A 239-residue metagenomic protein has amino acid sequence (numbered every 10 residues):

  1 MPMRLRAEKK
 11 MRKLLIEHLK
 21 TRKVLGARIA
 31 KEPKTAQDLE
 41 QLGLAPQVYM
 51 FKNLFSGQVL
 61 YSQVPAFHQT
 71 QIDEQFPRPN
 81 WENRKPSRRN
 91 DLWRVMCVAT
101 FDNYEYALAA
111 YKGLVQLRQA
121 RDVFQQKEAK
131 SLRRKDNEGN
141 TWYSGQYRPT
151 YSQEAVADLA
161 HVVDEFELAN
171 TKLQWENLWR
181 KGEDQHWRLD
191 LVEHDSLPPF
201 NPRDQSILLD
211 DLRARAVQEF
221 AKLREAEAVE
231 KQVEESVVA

Functional and structural regions predicted by a protein language model:
M1-K34, Q119-A239: Boundary/linker segments flanking structured domains
P2, P86-T100, L108, V237: Basic nucleic-acid-binding interfaces
G26, E82, P86-R89, E138: Amphipathic, alpha-helical segments enriched in basic
K31, Q75, S87-R88, R94 (+1 more regions): General secondary-structure edge motif
Q37-R84, T100-L117: GIY-YIG-like beta-to-alpha core
G43, S87, V98-D102, S144-Y147 (+1 more regions): Short amphipathic alpha-helical molecular recognition features
L92, Y104, L108-Y111, S152 (+1 more regions): Generic preference for well-ordered alpha-helical elements
